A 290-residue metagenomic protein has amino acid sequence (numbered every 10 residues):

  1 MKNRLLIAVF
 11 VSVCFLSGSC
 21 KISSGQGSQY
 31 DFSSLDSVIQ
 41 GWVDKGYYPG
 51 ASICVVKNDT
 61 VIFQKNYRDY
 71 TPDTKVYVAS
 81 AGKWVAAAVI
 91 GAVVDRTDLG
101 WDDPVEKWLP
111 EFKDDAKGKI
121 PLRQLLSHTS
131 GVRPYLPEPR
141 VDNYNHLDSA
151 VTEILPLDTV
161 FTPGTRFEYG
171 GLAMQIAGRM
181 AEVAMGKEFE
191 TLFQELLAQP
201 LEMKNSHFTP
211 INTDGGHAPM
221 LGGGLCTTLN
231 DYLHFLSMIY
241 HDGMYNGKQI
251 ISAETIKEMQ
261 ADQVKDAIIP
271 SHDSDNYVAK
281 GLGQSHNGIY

Functional and structural regions predicted by a protein language model:
M1-Q29: Bacterial Sec-dependent N-terminal signal peptides
F32-D36, Q40, A87, D102 (+6 more regions): Extracytoplasmic/secreted envelope proteins and their assembly/folding machinery, especially bacterial periplasmic
I39, I53, D59, V76-D102 (+2 more regions): Active-site SXXK
Q40-T71, W101, Y144, E202-K204: A short, well-structured edge-of-sheet supersecondary motif
Y77-A81, D95-R133, P137, P156-D158 (+2 more regions): Active-site helix/loop module of the DD-peptidase/beta-lactamase fold, centered on the serine-lysine SxxK catalytic
H128, A173-M180, P219-Y245, E254-Q263 (+1 more regions): Active-site-proximal alpha-helical segments within enzyme catalytic domains
N205-G223, T227-N230, K257-Y290: Active-site Gly/Thr loop motif
